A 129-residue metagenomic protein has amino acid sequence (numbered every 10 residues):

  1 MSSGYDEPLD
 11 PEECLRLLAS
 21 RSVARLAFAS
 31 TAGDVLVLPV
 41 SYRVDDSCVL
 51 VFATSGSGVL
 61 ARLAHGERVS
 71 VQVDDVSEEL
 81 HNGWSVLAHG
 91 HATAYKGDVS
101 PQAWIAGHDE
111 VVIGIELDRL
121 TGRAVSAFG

Functional and structural regions predicted by a protein language model:
M1-A19: Extreme N-terminal tail/first-helix region
S2-Y5, S70, D74-G129: Charged, gly/pro-rich active-site loop segments
E7-E12, A53-G58, K96: Charged, amphipathic alpha-helical segments
L17, G33, R62, E79-H81 (+1 more regions): Sterically constrained small-residue positions within well-ordered secondary structures of folded domains
R21-S55: Short beta-strand segments
S22-A24, L36-L38, C48, H65-V69 (+2 more regions): A generic structural signal for short beta-strands and their flanking turns/coil linkers
S41-E78: A short mixed-secondary-structure module that forms the rim of ligand-binding clefts
